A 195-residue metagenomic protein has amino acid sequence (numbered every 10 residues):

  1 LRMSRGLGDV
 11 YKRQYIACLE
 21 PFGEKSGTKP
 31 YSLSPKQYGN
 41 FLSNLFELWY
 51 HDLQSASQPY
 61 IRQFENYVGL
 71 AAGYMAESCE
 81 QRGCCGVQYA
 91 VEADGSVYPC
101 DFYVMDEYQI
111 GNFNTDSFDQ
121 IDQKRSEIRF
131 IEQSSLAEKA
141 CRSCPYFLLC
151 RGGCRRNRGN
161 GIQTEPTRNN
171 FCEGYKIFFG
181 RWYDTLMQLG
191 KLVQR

Functional and structural regions predicted by a protein language model:
L1, C85, A140: Exposed loop/turn and edge beta-strand positions of beta-sandwich/beta-sheet ligand-binding modules
L1-Y11: Single conserved hydrophobic/aromatic residue that forms the stacking wall/gate of nucleotide- or nucleobase-binding
G8, D116, G152: Glycine-centered loop/turn positions within well-structured domains that cap or flank conserved ligand/cofactor-binding
K12-C18, F22-P59, G73-A93, V97-P99 (+1 more regions): C-terminal scaffold of the Radical SAM
E20, F64-V68, I177: Residues that form or immediately flank small-molecule/cofactor binding pockets and catalytic motifs
K36-A71, F102-P145: C-terminal accessory region of radical SAM enzymes
A56, D94-S96, M105-Y108, L136-R195: Radical SAM enzyme core and accessory elements
G83, Q133, T164: Residue-level marker of regulatory loop/turn positions in helix-turn-helix DNA-binding domains and in histidine
